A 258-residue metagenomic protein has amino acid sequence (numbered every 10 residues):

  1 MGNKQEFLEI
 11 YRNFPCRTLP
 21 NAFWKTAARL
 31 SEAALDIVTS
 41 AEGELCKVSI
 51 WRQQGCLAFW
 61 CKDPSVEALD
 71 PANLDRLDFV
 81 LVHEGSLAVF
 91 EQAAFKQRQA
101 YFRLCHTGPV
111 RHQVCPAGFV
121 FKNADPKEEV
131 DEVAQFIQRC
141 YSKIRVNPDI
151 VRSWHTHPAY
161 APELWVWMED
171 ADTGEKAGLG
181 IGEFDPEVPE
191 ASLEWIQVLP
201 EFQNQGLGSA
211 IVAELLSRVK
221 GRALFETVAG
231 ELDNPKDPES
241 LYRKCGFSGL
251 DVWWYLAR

Functional and structural regions predicted by a protein language model:
M1-W24, V114-V146: Short amphipathic alpha-helix that is part of the acyltransferase structural core
F14, T18-A72, A177-P200: Conserved donor-binding loop and adjoining core beta-sheet/short helix segment in diverse acyl/aminoacyl transferases
D36-A41, W165-D170, E226-V228: Cytosolic beta-strand hydrophobic patch enriched in CBS
W51-G118, W253-R258: Acyl-donor-binding surface of acyltransferase catalytic domains
K62-L74, W195-P200, N204-V219, E239-K244: Conserved acetyl-CoA-binding loop-helix of GNAT-fold acetyltransferases
L77-V80, L193, F225-E231: Conserved hydrophobic beta-strand within the GNAT/NAT acetyltransferase core sheet that lines the active-site cleft
V89-Q92, L241-R243, F247: Conserved active-site tyrosine of GNAT-family acetyltransferases
I137-G182: A mid-sequence, solvent-exposed acidic-amphipathic segment
